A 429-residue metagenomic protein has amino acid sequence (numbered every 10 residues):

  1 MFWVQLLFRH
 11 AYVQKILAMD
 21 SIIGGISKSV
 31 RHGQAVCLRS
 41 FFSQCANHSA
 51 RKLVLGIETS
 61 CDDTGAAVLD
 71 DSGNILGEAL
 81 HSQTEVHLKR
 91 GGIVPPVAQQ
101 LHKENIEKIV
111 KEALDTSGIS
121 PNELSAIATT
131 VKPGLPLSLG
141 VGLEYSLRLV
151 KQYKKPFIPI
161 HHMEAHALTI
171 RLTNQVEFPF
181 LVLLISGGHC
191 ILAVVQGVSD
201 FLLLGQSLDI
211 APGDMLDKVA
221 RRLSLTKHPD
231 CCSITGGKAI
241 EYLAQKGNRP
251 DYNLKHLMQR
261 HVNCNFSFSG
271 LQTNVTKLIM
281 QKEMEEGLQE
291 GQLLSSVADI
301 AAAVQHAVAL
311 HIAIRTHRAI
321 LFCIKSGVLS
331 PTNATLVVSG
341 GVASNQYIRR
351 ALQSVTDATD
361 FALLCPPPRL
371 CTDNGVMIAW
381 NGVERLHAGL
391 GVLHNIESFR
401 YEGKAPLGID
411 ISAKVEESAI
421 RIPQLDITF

Functional and structural regions predicted by a protein language model:
M1-A50: N-terminal mitochondrial targeting presequence
C45-L53, S60, A67, G77-E78 (+7 more regions): A short helix-loop
R51-E123, T129-P133, H162, H166: N-terminal beta-alpha supersecondary unit
P121-V131, S326-V342, L364: Short glycine-rich phosphate-binding loop at a beta-alpha junction
K132-S138, E144-S146, V150-Q175, V194-V195: Active-site neighborhood for divalent-cation/phosphate handling
S138-L139, T332-L352: Glycine-rich phosphate-binding loops at beta-strand->alpha-helix junctions
P159-I160, T335-L336, Q353-I378, L393-E397: Conserved phosphate-binding/catalytic loops in two-lobed NTP-binding clefts
R260-N265, S269, T276-L278, K282-V337: Adenine-nucleotide phosphate-binding core of ATP-dependent small-molecule kinases
